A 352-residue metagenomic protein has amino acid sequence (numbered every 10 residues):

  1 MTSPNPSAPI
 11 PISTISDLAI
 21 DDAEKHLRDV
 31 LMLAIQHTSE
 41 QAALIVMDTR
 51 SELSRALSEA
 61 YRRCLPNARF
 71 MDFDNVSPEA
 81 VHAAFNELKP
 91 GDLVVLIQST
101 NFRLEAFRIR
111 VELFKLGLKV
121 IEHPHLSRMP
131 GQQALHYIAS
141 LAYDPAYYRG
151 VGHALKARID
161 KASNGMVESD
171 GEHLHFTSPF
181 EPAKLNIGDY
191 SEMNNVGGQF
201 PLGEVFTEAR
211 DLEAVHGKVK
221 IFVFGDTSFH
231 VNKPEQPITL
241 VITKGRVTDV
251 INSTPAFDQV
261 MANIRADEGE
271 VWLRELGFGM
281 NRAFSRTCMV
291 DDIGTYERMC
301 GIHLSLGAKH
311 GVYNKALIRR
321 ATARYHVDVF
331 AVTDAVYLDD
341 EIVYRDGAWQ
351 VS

Functional and structural regions predicted by a protein language model:
T2-K220, F224-F229, K233, D334-S352: Active-site bordering "gate/hinge" segments that shape substrate access to catalytic or cofactor-binding pockets
M32-Q41, S178-Y190, K220, I242-I251 (+2 more regions): Short N-terminal helix-initiation segments at or just after the protein's N-terminus
A157-R158, G165-E168, A209-D211, T239 (+4 more regions): A general structural signal for short secondary-structure junctions and capping/turn motifs
H173, H216, P237, L273 (+1 more regions): Broad gene-expression machinery/nucleic-acid interaction feature
D211-M261: Oxyanion-binding "anion nests"
K233, D249-K315: Dual-mode signal for accessory low-complexity, basic/Gly-rich regions
M289-D291, T295-Y344, V351: Internal helix-turn-beta structural module
